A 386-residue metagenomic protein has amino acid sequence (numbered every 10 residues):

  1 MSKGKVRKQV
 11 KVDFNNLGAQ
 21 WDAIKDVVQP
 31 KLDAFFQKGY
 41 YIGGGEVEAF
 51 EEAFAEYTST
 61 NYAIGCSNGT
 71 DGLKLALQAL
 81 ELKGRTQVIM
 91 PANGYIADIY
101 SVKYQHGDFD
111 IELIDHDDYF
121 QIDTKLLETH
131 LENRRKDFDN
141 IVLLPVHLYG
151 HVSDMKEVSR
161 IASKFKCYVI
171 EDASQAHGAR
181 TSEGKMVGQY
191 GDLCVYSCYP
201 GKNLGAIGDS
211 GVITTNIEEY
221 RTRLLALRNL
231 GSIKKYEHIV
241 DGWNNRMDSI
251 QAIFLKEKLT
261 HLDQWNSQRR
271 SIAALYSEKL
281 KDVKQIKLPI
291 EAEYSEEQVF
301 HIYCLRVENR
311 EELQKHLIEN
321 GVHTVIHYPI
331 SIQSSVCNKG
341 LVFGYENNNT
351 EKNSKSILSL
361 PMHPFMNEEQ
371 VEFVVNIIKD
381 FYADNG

Functional and structural regions predicted by a protein language model:
K3-K5, G18, P30, E46-A53 (+5 more regions): PLP-dependent aminotransferase class I/II
R7-K11, L17-Y41: Glycine-rich phosphate-binding segment of PLP-dependent enzymes
Y40, G44-Q87, S101-L113: Phosphate-binding glycine-rich loop
I64, I89, E112, V169-I170 (+3 more regions): Structural detector of well-ordered beta-strand residues that form the stable sheet scaffold of enzyme domains
L73, V152, E171, A176-G178 (+1 more regions): Catalytic P-loop NTPase motifs of RecA-like helicase/translocase cores
Q78-L148, V152-K164, Y168-A173: PLP-dependent aminotransferase-like
E171-G205, K234-E237: Conserved active-site segment immediately N-terminal to the catalytic lysine that forms the internal aldimine
G188, Y196-S197, G211-I217, K256: Short beta-strand-to-turn element immediately C-terminal to the catalytic PLP-Schiff-base lysine in fold type I
